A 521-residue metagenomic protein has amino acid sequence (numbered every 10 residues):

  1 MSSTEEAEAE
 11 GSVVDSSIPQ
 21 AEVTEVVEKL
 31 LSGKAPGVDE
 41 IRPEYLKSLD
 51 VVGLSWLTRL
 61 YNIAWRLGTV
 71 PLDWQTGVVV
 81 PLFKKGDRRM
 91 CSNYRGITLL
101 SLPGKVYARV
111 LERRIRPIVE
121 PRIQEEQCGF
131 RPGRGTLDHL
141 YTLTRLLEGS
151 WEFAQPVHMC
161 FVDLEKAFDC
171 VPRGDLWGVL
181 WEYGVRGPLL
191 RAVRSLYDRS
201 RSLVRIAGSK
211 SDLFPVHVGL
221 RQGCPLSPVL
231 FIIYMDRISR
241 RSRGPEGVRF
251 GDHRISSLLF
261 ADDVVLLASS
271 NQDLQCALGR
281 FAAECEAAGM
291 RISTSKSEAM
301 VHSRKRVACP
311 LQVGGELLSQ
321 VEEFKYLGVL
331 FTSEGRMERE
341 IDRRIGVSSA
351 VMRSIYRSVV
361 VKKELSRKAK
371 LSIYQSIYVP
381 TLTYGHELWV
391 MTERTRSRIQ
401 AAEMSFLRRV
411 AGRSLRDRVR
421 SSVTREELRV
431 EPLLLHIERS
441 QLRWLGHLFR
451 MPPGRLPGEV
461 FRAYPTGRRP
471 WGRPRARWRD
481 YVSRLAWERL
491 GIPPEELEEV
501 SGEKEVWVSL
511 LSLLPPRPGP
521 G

Functional and structural regions predicted by a protein language model:
M1, G33-P36, S55, L67-L72 (+10 more regions): Short helix-interrupting loop/turn segments at helix-coil junctions
M1-C91, V106, L330, R468 (+4 more regions): Surface-exposed loop/turn segments and immediately adjacent short secondary-structure elements within folded domains
S3-S12, G187, V204-C224, P228 (+1 more regions): Short linear motifs embedded in intrinsically disordered, charge-biased segments
S16-E28, W56-I63, V110-I115, H139-W151 (+3 more regions): Inter-domain linker/hinge segments that demarcate the starts of reverse transcriptase and RNase H-type modules
P19, V38, R42, G53 (+15 more regions): Hydrophobic (often cysteine-bearing) scaffold residues that line and stabilize catalytic clefts of nucleotide/cofactor
G33-I41, V79, R89-L99, L137-W181: Conserved catalytic palm subdomain of right-hand nucleotidyl-transferase polymerases, strongest for RNA-directed enzymes
E40-L49, I63, Q127-R134, F161-A167 (+3 more regions): Conserved short loop/turn motifs at secondary-structure junctions
S92-I123, D138-Y141, E165-F168, H217-P245 (+1 more regions): Conserved pre-motif C helix in the palm subdomain of viral-like polymerases
